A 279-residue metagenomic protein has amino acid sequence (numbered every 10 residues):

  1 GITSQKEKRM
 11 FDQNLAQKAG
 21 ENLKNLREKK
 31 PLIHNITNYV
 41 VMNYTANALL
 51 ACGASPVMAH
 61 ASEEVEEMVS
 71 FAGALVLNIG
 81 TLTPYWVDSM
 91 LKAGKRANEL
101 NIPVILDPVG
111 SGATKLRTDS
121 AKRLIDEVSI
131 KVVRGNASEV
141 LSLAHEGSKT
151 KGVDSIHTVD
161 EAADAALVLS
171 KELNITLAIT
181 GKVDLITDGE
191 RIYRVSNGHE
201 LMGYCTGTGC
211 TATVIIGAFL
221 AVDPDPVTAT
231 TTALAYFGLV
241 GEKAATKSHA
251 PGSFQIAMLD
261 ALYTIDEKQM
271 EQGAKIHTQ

Functional and structural regions predicted by a protein language model:
S4-M58: Glycine-rich phosphate/adenosyl-contacting loop at the front of the ribokinase-like
N14-Q17, L239-Q279: Charged C-terminal helix
A48-L100, L106: Active-site cofactor/substrate anionic-group-binding motifs, chiefly glycine- and Lys/Arg-rich phosphate-binding loops
G80, V109-S111, S138, K182: Active-site beta-loop-alpha junctions enriched in small/polar residues
W86-V132: Glycine/small-residue-rich loop that forms an oxyanion/phosphate-binding "nest" at active or ligand-binding sites
R117-I192: Conserved phosphate/ATP/ADP-binding segment of small-molecule kinases
Y193-T206: Short pre-catalytic strand/loop immediately N-terminal to key active-site residues, enriched for Gly-Thr
T206, I216-I256: Conserved post-catalytic alpha-helical subdomain immediately downstream of the catalytic base and nucleotide-binding
